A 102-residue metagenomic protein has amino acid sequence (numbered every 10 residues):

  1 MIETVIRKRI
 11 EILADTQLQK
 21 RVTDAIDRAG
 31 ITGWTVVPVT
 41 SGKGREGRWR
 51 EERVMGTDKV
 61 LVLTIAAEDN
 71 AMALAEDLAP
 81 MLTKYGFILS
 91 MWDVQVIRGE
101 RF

Functional and structural regions predicted by a protein language model:
M1-F102: Positively charged, small/polar-rich N-terminal and surface patches that mediate targeting and assembly and bind
